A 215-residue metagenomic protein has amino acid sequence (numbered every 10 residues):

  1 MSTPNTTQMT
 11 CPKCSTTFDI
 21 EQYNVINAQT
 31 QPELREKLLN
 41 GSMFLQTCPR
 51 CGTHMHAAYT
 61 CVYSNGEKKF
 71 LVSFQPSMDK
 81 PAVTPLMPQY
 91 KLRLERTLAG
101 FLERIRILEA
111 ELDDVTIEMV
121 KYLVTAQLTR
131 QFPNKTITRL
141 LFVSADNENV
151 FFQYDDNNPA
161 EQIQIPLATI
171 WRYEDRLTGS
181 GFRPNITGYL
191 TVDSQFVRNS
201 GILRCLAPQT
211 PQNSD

Functional and structural regions predicted by a protein language model:
M1-S77: N-terminal cysteine/histidine-rich coordination modules
T3-T10, T16-T17, T30, T47 (+13 more regions): Residue-identity detector for threonine
P4, P12, P49, P76 (+7 more regions): Proline-rich intrinsically disordered, low-complexity coils
N5, C14-Q22, M55-Y59, G66-F70 (+7 more regions): Generic structural motif recognizing short loop/turn segments at the entrances and edges of beta-strands
Q22, T30, L34-R35, Y90 (+9 more regions): Generic structural signal of hydrophobic/aromatic residues within well-ordered alpha-helices of folded domains
N27-Q31, D79, D113-T116, P166 (+3 more regions): Serine/threonine-rich low-complexity intrinsically disordered regions
G41-F44, T125-D215: Long C-terminal interaction/binding lobes of large macromolecular proteins
T47-L128: Domain-exit/linker segments immediately C-terminal to small folded modules
